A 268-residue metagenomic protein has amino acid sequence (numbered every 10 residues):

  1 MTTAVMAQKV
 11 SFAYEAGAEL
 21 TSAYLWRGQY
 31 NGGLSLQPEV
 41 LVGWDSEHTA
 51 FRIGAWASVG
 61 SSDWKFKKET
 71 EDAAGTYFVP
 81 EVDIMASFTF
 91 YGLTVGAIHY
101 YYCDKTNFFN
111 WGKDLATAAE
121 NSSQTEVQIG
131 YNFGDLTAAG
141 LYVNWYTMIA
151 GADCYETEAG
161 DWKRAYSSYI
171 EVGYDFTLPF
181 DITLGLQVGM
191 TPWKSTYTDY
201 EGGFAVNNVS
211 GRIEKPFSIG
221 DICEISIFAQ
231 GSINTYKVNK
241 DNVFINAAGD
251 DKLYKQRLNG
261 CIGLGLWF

Functional and structural regions predicted by a protein language model:
Q8-A13, D45-I53, T89-G92, G134-G140 (+2 more regions): Short loop/turn motifs that connect adjacent beta-strands in outer-membrane beta-barrel proteins
Q8-E69: Short glycine/proline- and aromatic-enriched beta-strand/turn motifs that initiate or cap beta-hairpins
V10-F12, G32-L36, F78-V82, T89 (+4 more regions): Residues that define the transmembrane beta-barrel architecture of outer-membrane proteins
E15-T21, L41, R52-S58, G96-Y100 (+5 more regions): Transmembrane beta-strands of outer-membrane beta-barrel proteins
S22-G28, V59-K67, Y101-F109, D135 (+5 more regions): Gram-negative outer-membrane beta-barrel proteins
E47-T89, V95-E120, N239: Surface-exposed loop and membrane-interface regions of Gram-negative outer-membrane beta-barrel proteins
K113-Y200, V209: Detector for outer-membrane/organellar transmembrane beta-barrel domains, recognizing the amphipathic beta-strand
F217, Y254-F268: Outer-membrane beta-barrel "beta-signal"
